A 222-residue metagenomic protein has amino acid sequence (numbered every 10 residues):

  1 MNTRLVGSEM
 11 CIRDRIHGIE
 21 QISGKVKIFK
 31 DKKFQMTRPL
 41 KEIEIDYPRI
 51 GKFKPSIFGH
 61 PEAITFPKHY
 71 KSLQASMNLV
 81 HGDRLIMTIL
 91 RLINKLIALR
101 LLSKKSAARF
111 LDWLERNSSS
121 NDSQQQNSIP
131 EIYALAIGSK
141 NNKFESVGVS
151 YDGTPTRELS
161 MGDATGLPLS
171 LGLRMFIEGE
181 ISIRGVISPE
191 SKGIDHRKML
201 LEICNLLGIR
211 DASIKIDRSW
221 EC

Functional and structural regions predicted by a protein language model:
M1-I12: Single conserved hydrophobic/aromatic residue that forms the stacking wall/gate of nucleotide- or nucleobase-binding
T3, T65, T165: Ser/Thr-centric signal marking residues that sit in or immediately flank functional binding/regulatory motifs
M10, L40-E44, V149-P155: A short, sequence-level motif marking secondary-structure junctions
D14-R49, K54: Long hydrophobic alpha-helical segments that form multi-pass transmembrane helix bundles in integral membrane proteins
I28, L96, I203-L207: Hydrophobic alpha-helix position signal
F29-K30, Y70, L96-I97, F176-I177: Hydrophobic residues in alpha-helical segments
I43-F144, T156: Contiguous C-terminal substrate-recognition/catalytic subdomains in enzyme active sites
A108-C222: C-terminal helical cap and adjacent loop that interface with cofactors, partners, or active-site loops
